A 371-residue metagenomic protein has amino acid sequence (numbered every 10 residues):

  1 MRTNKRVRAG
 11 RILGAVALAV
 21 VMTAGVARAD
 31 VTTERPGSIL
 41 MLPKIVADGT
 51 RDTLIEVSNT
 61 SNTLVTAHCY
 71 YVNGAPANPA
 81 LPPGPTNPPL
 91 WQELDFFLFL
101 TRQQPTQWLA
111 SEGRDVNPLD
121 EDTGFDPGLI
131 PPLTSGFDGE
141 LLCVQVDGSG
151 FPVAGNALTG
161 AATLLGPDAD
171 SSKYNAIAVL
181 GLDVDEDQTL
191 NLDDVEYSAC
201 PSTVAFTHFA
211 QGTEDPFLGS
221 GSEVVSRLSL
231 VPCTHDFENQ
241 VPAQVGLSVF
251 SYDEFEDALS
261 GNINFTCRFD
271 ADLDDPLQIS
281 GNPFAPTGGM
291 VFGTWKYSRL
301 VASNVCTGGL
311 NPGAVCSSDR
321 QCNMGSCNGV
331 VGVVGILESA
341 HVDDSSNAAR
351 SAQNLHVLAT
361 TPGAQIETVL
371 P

Functional and structural regions predicted by a protein language model:
T3, R11-I12, G25-T307, N328-P371: Gly/Pro-rich, tryptophan- and cysteine-flecked surface segments typical of secreted/extracellular proteins
L13-T23: Bacterial N-terminal signal peptides
N304-M324: Secreted, cysteine-rich disulfide-bonded mini-domains of extracellular proteins
